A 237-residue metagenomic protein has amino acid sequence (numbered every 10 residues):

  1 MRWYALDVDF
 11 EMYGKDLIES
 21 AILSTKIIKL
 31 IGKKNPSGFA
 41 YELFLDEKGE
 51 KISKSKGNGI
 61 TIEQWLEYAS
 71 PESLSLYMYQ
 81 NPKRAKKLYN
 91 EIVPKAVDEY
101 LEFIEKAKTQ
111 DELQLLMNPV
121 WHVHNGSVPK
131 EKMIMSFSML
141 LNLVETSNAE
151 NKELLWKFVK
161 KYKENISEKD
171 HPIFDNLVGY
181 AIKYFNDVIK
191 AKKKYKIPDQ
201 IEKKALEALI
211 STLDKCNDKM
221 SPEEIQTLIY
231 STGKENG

Functional and structural regions predicted by a protein language model:
M1-I62, S211-D218: Active-site cores that bind ATP or allylic diphosphates and position pyrophosphate for catalysis
G14-A21, A149-K152, D199, K203 (+1 more regions): Generic detection of long, well-ordered alpha-helical segments
D16-A21, Y41-G179, K183: Catalytic adenosine-cofactor/nucleotide-binding cores of aminoacyl-tRNA synthetases and other
L23, M139, A205-A208: Non-catalytic alpha-helical scaffold/packing segments enriched in small hydrophobic residues
I31, Q80-N81, T232: Alpha-helix boundary/capping residues
K163-G237: Basic, alpha-helical terminal appendages of large translation-related enzymes
